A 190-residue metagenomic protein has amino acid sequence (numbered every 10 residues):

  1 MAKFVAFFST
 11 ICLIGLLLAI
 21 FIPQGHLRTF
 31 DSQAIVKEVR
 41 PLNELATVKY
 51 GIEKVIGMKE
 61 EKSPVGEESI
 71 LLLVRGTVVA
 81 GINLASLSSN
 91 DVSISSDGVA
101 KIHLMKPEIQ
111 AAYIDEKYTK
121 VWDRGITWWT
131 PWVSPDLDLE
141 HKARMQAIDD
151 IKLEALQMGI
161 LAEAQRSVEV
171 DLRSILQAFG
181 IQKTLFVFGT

Functional and structural regions predicted by a protein language model:
A2-T190: Domain-level marker for long, solvent-exposed, non-transmembrane regions
